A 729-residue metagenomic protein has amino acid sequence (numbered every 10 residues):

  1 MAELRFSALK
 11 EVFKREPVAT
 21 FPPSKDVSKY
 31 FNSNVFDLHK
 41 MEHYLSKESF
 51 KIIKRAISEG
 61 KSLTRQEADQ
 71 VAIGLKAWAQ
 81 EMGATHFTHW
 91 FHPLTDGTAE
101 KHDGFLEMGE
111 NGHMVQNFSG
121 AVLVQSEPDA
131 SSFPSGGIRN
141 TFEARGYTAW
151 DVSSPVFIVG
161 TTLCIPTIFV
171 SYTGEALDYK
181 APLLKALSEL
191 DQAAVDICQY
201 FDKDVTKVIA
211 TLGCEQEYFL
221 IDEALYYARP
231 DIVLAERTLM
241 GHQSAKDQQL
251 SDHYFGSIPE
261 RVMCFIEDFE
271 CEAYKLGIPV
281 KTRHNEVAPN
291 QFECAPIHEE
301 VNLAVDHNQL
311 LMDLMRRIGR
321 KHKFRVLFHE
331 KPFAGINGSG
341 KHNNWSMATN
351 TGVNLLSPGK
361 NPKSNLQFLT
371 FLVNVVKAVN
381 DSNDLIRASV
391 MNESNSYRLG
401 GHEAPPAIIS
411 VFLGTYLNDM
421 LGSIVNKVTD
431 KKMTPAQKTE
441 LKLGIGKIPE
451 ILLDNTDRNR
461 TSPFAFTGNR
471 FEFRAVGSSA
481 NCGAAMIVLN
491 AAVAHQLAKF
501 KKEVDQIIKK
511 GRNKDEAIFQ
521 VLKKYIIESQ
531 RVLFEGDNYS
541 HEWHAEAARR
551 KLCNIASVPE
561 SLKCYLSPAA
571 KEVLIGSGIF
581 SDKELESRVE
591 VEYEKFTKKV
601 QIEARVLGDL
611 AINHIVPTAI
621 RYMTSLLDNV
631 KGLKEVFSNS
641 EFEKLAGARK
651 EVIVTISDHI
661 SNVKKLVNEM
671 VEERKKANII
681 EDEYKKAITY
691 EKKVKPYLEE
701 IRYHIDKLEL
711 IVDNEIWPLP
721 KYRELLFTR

Functional and structural regions predicted by a protein language model:
A2-S24, T141-A149, P155-F157: N-terminal hydrophobic targeting/anchoring segments and the immediately downstream early-domain regions of hydrolases
S7-A8, K14, F21-E42, S188 (+2 more regions): Flexible inter-domain linker/hinge segments
Y30-F142: Active-site core of metal-dependent hydrolases
E67, F91, S119, P296-H298 (+5 more regions): Active-site proximal loops enriched in glycine and acidic residues that flank catalytic Cys/His/Asp and coordinate
E67-V71, F91-P93, A121-V122, F169 (+4 more regions): Active-site-proximal loop/turn and secondary-structure-junction residues that shape catalytic pockets, frequently
D96-H113, N117, S131, R229 (+5 more regions): Short linear, low-complexity motifs centered on an aromatic residue
E143-F328, N337-G340, M347-E590: Glycine-rich, acidic/polar active-site loops that bind/position phosphate-bearing ligands
Y525-R729: C-terminal amphipathic alpha-helical interaction region
